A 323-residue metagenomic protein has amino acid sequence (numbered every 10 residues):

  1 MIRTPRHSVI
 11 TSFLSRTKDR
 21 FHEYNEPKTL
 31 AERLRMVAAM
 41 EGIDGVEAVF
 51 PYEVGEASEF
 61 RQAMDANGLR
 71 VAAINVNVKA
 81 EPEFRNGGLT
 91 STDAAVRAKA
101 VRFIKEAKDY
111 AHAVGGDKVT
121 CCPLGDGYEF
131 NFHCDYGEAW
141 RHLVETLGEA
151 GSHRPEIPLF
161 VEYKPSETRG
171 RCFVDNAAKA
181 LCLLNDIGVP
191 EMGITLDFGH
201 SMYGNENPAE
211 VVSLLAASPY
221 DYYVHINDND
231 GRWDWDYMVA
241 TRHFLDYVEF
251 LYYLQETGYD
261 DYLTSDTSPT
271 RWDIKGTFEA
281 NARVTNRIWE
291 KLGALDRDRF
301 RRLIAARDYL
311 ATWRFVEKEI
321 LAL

Functional and structural regions predicted by a protein language model:
M1-G42, D109, D117, G148 (+3 more regions): Histidine-acidic metal/acid-base catalytic patches
R3, E83-G193, R314-A322: Active-site acidic/histidine proton-transfer and metal-coordination neighborhood in alpha/beta enzyme cores
D44-D65, P123, G127-N131: Glycine-rich, proline-tolerant flexible connector loops at the mouths of alpha/beta enzymes
G45-E47, A73, T120, F160 (+2 more regions): Conserved beta-strand positions in the central sheet of alpha/beta enzyme cores
F50-E53, V78, P123, D228 (+1 more regions): Residues that line or immediately flank small-molecule/substrate-binding pockets and catalytic motifs
D65, H112, Q255: Anion (oxyanion) recognition and catalysis
I74-A80: Short glycine-enriched loops at secondary-structure junctions
